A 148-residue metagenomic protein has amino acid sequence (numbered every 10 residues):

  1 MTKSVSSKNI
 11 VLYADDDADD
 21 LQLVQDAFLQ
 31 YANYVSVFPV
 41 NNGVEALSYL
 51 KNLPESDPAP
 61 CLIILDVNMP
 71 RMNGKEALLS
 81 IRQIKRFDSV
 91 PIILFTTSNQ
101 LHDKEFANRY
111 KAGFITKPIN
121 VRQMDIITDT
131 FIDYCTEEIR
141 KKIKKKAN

Functional and structural regions predicted by a protein language model:
K8-F28: Conserved acidic segment of CheY-like receiver
V40-V44: Conserved Asp/Asn-Gly motif in the active-site loop of CheY-like receiver
C61, L65-D66: Active-site residues of response regulator receiver
M69: Receiver (REC) domain active-site loop signature in two-component systems and cognate sites in sensor histidine kinases
K117: A Lys-centered signature of the CheY-like receiver
I126, D133-N148: CheY-like receiver
